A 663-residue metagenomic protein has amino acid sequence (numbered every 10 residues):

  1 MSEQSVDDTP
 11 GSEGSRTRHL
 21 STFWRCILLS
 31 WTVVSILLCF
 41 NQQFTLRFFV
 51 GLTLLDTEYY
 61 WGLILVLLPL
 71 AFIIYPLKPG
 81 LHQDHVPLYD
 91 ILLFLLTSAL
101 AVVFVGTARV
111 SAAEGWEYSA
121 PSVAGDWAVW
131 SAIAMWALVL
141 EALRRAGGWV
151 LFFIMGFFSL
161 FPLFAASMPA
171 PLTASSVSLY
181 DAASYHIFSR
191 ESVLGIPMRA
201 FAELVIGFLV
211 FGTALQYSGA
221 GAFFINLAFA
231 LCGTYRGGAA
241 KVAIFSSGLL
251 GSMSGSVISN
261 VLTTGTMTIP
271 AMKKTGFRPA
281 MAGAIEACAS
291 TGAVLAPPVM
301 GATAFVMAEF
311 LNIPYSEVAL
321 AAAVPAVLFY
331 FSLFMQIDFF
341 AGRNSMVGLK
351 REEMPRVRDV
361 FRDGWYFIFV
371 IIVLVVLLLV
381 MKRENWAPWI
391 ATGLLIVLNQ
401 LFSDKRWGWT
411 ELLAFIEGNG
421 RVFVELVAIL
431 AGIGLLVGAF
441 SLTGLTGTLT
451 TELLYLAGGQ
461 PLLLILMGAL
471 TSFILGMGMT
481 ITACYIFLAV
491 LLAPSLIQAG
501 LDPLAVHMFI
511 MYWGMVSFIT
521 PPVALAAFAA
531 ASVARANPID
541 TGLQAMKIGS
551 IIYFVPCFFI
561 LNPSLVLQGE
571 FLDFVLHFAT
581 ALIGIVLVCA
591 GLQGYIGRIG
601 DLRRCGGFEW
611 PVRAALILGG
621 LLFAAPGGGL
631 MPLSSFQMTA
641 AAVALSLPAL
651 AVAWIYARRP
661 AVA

Functional and structural regions predicted by a protein language model:
M1-V123, V129-I133, Y656, P660-V662: Conserved, well-structured core domains of diverse proteins
S2-W31, S35, L320-V422, L525-A624 (+1 more regions): Long, contiguous bundles of hydrophobic transmembrane helices that form the permeation core of multi-pass
W31-V33, E58-I73, L92-A99, V129-L138 (+11 more regions): Hydrophobic mid-bilayer segments of alpha-helices in multi-pass membrane transport proteins, especially secondary
F49-E58, V86-Y89, Y118-A124, F305 (+6 more regions): Transmembrane helix-loop boundary segments of multi-pass membrane transporters
G125-W130, E191-L204, A230-A243, T275-M281 (+5 more regions): Membrane-interfacial loop-to-helix junctions in multi-pass transporters
E141, A146, G156-P171, Y180-A183 (+9 more regions): Core transmembrane alpha-helical segments of multi-pass membrane transporters/permeases
F211-Q216, S247-S256, S290-V294, L378 (+4 more regions): Transmembrane alpha-helix interface/packing and boundary motifs in multi-pass membrane proteins, characterized by
I225-A293, T303-V306, N312, I481-W513 (+1 more regions): Hydrophobic transmembrane alpha-helices that form the pore/transport pathway of multi-pass ion and small-solute
